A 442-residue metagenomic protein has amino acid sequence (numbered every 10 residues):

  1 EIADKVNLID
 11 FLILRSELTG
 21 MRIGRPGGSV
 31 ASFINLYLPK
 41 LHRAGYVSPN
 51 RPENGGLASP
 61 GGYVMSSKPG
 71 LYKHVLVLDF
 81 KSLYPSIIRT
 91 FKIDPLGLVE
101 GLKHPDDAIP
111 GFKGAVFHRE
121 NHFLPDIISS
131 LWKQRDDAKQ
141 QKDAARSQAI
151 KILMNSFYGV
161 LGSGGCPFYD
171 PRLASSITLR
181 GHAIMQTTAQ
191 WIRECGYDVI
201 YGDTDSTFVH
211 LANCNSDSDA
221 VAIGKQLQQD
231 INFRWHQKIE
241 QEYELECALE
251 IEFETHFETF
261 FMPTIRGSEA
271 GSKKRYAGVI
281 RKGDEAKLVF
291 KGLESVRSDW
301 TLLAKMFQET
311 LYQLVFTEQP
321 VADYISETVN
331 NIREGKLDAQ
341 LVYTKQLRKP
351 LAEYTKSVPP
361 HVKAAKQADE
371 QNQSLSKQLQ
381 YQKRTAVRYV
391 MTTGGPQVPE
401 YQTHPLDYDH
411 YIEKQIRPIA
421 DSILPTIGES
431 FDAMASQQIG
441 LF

Functional and structural regions predicted by a protein language model:
E1-I2: Hydrophobic, small-residue-rich alpha-helical packing segments that form membrane-like cores
I9, I13-G101, P105-D106, K142 (+4 more regions): DNA-dependent DNA polymerase catalytic subunits
P69, D136-D137, R172-A174: A short, structure-level motif marking secondary-structure boundaries and short turns
G97-L102, V116, W132-R135: Polybasic, low-complexity binding patches
G101-A115, E120: Conserved phosphoryl-transfer catalytic core
R119-C166: Active-site cores of enzymes that catalyze phosphoryl transfer or operate on phosphate-rich substrates
V160-L179: Gly-rich Lys/Arg/Thr-decorated short loops/hinges at beta-loop-alpha junctions or inter-strand turns that position
